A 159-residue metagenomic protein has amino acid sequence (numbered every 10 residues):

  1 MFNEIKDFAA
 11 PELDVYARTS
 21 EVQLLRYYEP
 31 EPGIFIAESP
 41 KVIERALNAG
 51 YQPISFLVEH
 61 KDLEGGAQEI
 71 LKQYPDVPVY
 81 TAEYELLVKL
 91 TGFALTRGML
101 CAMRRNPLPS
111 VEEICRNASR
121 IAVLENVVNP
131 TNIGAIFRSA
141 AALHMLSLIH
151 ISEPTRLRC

Functional and structural regions predicted by a protein language model:
M1-H60: Boundary-proximal intrinsically disordered activation/regulatory segments immediately upstream of a helical core
I5, F35, E125-N126, S152: Glycine- and other small-residue-rich loops at beta-strand/loop junctions that grip anionic moieties
S39, V128-I136: Amphipathic alpha-helical repeat scaffolds
K41-I43, D62-L63, E85-L87, R156: Alpha-helix capping/helix-boundary segments
G65-D76: Short, aromatic/basic amphipathic alpha-helical patches
P75-V88: A glycine-rich helix N-cap at a beta->alpha junction
A94, G98-A118, A122: Acidic/glycine-rich phosphate/pyrophosphate-binding loops and surrounding catalytic core that coordinate Mg2+
I149-C159: Single conserved hydrophobic/aromatic residue that forms the stacking wall/gate of nucleotide- or nucleobase-binding
